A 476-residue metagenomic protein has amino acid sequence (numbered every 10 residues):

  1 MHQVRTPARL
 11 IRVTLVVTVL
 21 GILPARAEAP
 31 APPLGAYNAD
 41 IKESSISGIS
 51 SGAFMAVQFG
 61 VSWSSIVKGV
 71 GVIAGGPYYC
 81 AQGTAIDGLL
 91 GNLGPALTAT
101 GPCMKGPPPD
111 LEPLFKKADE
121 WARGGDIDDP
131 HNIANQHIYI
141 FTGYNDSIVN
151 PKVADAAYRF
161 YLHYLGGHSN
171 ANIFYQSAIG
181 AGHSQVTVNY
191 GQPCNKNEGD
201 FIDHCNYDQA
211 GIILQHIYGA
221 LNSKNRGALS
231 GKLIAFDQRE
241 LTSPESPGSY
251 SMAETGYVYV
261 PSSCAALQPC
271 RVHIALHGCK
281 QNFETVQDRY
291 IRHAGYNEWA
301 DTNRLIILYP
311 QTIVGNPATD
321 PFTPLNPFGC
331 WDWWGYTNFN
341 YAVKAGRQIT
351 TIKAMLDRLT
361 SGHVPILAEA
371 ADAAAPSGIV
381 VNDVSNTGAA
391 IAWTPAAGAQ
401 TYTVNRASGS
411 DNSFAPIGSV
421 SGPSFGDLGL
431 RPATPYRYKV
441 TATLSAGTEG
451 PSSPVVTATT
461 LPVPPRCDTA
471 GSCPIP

Functional and structural regions predicted by a protein language model:
P32-L34, A81-T100, V188-G199, Q281-Y290 (+1 more regions): Cap/lid segment of the alpha/beta-hydrolase catalytic domain
D40-G91, A122-G124, N222: Primarily recognizes the serine-hydrolase "nucleophile elbow" in alpha/beta-hydrolase and SGNH/GDSL folds
C80-Y164, H168-I173, I213, V260 (+1 more regions): The feature captures the conserved acid-bearing segment of alpha/beta-hydrolase catalytic domains
C103-W121, A220-L267: N-terminal cap/lid segment of alpha/beta-hydrolase-fold proteins
Q268-G278: Short beta-strand element of the alpha/beta-hydrolase
E369-G398, P432, G447-C467: Pro/Thr/Ser/Gly-rich low-complexity, intrinsically disordered linker/stalk tracts
G398-P416, K439: Extracellular low-complexity, O-glycosylation-prone stalks/linkers
D427-A446: Beta-strand-rich modules
